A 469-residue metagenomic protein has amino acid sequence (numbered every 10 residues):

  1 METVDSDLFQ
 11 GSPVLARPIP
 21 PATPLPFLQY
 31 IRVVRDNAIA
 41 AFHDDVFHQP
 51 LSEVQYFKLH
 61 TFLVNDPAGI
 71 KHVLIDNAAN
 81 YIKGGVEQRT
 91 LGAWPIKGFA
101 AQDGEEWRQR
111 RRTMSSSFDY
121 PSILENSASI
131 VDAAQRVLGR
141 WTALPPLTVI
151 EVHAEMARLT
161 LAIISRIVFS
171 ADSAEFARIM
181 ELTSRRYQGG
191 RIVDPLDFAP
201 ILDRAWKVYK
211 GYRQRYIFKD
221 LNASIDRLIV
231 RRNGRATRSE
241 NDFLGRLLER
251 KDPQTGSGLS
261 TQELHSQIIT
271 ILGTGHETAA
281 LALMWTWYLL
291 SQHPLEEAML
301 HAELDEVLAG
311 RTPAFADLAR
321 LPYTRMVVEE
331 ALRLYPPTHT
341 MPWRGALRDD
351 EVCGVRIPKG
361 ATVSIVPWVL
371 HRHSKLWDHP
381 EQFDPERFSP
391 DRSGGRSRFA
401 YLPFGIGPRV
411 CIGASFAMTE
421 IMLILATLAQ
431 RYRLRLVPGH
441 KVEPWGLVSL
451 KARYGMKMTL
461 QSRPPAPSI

Functional and structural regions predicted by a protein language model:
M1-L15, A134, L138, E181-R185 (+3 more regions): Cytochrome P450 proximal C-terminal region
M1-Q109, L124-G139, L159, A171-A174 (+3 more regions): N-terminal membrane-proximal hinge/A-helix region immediately C-terminal to the signal-anchor transmembrane segment
E2-A16, I82-Q88, E106, S122-L281 (+1 more regions): Cytochrome P450 heme-thiolate monooxygenase catalytic core
I19-L25, S127-V131, E181-Y187, R238-G245 (+7 more regions): Cytochrome P450 I-helix active-site segment
F27-Q49, A223, R227, R311-C353: Conserved cytochrome P450 K-helix E-x-x-R motif and the immediately C-terminal K′/meander segment
T278-E297, H301-E303, S415-Q430: Cytochrome P450 catalytic-core helices
I365-R392: Conserved cytochrome P450 K-helix/beta-meander segment immediately N-terminal to the heme-binding cysteine loop
